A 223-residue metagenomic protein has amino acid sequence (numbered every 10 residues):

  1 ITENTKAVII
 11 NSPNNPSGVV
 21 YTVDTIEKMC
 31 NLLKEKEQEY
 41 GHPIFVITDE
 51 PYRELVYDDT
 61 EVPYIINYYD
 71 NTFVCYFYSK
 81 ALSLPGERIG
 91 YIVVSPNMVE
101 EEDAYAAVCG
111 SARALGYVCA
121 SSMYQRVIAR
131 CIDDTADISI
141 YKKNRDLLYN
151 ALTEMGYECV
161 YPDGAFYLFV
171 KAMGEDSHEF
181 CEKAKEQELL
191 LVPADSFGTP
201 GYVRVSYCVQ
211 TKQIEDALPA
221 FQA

Functional and structural regions predicted by a protein language model:
I1-A223: PLP-dependent class I/II
